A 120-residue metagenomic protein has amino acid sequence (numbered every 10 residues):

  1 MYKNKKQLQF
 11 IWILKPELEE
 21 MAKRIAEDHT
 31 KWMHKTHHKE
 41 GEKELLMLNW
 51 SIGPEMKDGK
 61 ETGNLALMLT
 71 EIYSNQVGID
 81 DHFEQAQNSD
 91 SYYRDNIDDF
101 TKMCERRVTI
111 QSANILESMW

Functional and structural regions predicted by a protein language model:
M1-K6, K60-G63: Short, flexible turn/loop "capping" segments at secondary-structure junctions
K5-I13, M68-T70: Active-site-flanking beta-strand signature of metal-NTP-handling nucleotidyl enzymes and homologous cyclase-like
L14-E17, Y73-S74: Structural beta->alpha junctions
L18-R24, G78-D81: Short, conserved charged micro-motifs
W32-L45, D58-Q111: An amphipathic, aromatic/His-enriched active-site/gating alpha helix that lines ligand/cofactor pockets
S51-D58: Short, solvent-exposed loop/turn elements at beta->coil junctions and helix N-caps that rim active or binding pockets
Q111-W120: Short, low-order "capping/linker" segments at domain edges
